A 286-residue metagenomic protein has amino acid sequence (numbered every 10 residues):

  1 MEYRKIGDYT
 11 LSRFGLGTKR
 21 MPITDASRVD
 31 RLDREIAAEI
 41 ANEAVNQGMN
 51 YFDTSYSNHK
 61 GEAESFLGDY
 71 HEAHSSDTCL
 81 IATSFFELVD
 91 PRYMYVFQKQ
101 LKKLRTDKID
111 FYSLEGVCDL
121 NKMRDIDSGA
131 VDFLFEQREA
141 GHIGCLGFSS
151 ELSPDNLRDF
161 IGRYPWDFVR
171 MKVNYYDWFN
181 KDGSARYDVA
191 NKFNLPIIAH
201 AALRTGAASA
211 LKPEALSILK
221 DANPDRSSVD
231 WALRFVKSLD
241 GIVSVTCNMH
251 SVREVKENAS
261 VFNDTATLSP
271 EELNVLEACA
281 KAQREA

Functional and structural regions predicted by a protein language model:
M1-D77, F133: N-terminal binding-site loop/beta-alpha segment at the start of enzyme catalytic domains that lines or forms
I6, L16, A44, F52 (+9 more regions): Conserved, mostly hydrophobic/aromatic
G7-T10, N46, G68-T78, Q98-D107 (+3 more regions): Acidic (Asp/Glu)-rich catalytic clusters
R20-E35, A82-R92, M123, L216-R226: Active-site mouth loops of central-metabolism enzymes
V29-A44, D90-R105, E151-F160, S228-F235: Short, acidic/polar
D77-V89, F111-V117: A short, structured active-site edge motif that brings together acidic residues
L101-K122: Active-site groove signature of glycoside hydrolases
V117-A286: Beta/alpha (TIM)-barrel catalytic core signal, keyed to glycine-rich beta->alpha loops juxtaposed to Asp/Glu that bind
